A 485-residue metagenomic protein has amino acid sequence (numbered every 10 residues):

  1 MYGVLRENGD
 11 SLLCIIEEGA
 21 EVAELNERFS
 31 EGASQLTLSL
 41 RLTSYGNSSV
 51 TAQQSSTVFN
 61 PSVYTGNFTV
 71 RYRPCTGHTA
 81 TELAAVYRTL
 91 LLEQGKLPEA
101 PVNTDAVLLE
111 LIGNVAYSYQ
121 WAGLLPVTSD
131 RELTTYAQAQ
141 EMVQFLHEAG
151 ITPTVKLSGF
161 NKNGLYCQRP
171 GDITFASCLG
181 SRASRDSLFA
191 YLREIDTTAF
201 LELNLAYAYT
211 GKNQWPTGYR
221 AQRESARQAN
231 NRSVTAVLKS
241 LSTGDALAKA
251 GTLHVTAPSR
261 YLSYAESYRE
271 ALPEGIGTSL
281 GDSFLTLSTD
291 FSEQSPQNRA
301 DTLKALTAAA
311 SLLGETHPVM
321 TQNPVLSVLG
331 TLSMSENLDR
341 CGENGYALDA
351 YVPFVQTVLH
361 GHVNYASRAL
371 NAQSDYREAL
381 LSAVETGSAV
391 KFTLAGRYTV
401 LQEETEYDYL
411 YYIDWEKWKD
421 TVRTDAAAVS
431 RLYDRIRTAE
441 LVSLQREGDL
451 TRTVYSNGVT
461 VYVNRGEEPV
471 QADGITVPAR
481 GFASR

Functional and structural regions predicted by a protein language model:
M1-L133, Q140-T152: Carbohydrate-recognition beta-sandwich/jelly-roll modules in extracellular/periplasmic carbohydrate-active proteins
Y2-S56, N60-G66, A208-T278, F284-R485: Active-site-proximal substrate-binding groove within the catalytic cores of carbohydrate-active enzymes
H78, E82-V86, T134-E141, A183 (+5 more regions): Extracytoplasmic/secreted proteins, especially bacterial periplasmic and envelope-associated proteins
L83-Y87, L91, E132, Y136 (+3 more regions): Generic structural signal of hydrophobic/aromatic residues within well-ordered alpha-helices of folded domains
P101-A190, E194-R260: Aromatic-lined carbohydrate-binding/catalytic grooves of carbohydrate-active enzymes
V155-S158, L201, S279-S283, T321: Conserved beta-strand positions
S158-I173, L280-P296: Active-site-proximal loop/short-helix segments that contain or immediately flank catalytic acid/base residue(s)
